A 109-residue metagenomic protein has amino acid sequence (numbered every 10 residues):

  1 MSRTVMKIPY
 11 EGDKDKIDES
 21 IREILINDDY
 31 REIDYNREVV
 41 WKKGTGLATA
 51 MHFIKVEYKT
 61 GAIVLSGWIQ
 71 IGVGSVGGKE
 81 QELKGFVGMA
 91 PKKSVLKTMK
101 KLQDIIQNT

Functional and structural regions predicted by a protein language model:
M1-T109: Ser/Thr-rich, low-complexity intrinsically disordered terminal regions
